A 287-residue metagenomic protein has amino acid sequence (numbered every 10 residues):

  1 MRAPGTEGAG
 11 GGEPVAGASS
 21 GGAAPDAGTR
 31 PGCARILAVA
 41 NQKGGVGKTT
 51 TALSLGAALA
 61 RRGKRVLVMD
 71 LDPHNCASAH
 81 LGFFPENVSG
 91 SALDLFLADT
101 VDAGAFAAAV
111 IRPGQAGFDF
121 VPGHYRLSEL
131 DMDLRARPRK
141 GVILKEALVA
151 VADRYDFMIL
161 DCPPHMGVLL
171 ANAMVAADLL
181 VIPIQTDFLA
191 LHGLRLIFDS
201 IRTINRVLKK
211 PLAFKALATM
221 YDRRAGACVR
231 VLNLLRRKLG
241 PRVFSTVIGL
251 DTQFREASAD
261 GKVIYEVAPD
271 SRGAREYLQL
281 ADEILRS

Functional and structural regions predicted by a protein language model:
M1-S287: P-loop NTP-binding core
